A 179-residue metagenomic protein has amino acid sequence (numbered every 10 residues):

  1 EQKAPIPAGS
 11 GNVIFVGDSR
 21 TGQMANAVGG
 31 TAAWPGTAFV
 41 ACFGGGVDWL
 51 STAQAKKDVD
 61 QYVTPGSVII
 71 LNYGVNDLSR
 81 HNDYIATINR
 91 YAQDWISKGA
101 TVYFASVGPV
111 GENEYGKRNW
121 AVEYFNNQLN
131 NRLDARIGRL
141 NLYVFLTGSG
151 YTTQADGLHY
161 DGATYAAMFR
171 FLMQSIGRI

Functional and structural regions predicted by a protein language model:
E1-I14, S175-I179: Intrinsically disordered, low-complexity, Pro/Ser/Thr/Asn/Gly/Ala-rich spacer/linker segments adjacent to signal
P7-T87, G111-E114: Conserved SGNH/GDSL esterase-like catalytic core that processes O-acyl groups on lipids and polysaccharides
I14, I70, T101-Y103, G138: A structural signal for isolated positions on well-ordered beta-strands in alpha/beta enzyme cores
V40-F43, A105, L140-F145: Conserved beta-strand termini and adjacent loop/short-helix elements that scaffold enzyme active sites in alpha/beta
V59, I88-Q93, N126: Generic structural signal for well-ordered alpha-helices, preferentially at hydrophobic/aromatic core positions
V75-N76, Q93-E123: Active-site segments of SGNH/GDSL-like serine hydrolases that catalyze O-acetyl group transfer/hydrolysis on lipids
V110-I179: Catalytic His-Asp segment of secreted/periplasmic serine-dependent ester chemistry enzymes
